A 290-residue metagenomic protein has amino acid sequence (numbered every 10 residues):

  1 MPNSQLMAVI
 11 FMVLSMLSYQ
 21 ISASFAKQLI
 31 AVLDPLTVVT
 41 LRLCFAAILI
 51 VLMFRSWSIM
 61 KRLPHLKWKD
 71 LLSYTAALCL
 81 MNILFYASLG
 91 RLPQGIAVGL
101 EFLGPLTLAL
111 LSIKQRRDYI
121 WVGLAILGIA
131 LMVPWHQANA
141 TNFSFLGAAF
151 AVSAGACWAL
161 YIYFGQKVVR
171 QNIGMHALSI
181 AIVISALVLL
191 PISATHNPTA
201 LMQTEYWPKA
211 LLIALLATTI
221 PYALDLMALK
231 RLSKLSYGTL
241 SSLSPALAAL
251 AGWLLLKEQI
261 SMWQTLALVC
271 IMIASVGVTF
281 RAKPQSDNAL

Functional and structural regions predicted by a protein language model:
M1-L17, A47-S73, K114-W121, A138-F143 (+5 more regions): Membrane-interface interhelical linkers
M1-T37, A76, L80-L84, I126-L127 (+3 more regions): Glycine-/small-residue-enriched transmembrane alpha-helix faces in small-molecule transporters and effluxers
M16-Q20, F54, Y74-N82, V133 (+5 more regions): Transmembrane alpha-helical core positions of polytopic small-molecule transporters
L17-L33, V38, F45, I83-L92 (+4 more regions): Juxtamembrane C-cap of transmembrane helices in multi-pass membrane transport proteins
L29, V38, R42, S88 (+8 more regions): Hydrophobic/aromatic residues within transmembrane alpha-helices of multi-pass small-molecule transporters
V32-L80, T107-L108, L124, C157-F164 (+3 more regions): Transmembrane alpha-helices of multi-pass small-molecule transport proteins
L41, V98-L103, F164-A186, T218-L254: Helix-helix packing/entry segments at the starts of transmembrane helices
I50, L103, R117-H136, S242 (+2 more regions): Hydrophobic transmembrane alpha-helices of multi-pass small-molecule transport proteins
